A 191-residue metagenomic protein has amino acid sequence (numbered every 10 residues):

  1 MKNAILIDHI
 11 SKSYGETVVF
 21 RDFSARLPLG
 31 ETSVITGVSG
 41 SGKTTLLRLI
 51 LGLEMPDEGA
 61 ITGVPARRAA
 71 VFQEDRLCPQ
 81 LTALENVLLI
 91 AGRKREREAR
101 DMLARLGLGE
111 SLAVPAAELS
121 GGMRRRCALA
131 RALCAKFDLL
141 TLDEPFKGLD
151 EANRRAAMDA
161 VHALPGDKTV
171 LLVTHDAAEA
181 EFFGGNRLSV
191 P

Functional and structural regions predicted by a protein language model:
I5, F20-D22: Conserved structural motif at the start of ABC-family nucleotide-binding domains
L51: Helix-to-loop junction immediately C-terminal to a conserved catalytic motif
E96-S111: Conserved ABC ATPase "signature" region
P115-M123: Conserved ABC ATPase signature
L129: Hydrophobic anchor residue at the start of the ABC signature
D143, D150: ABC-family nucleotide-binding domains
R154-G166: Helical segment within the ABC ATPase nucleotide-binding domain
